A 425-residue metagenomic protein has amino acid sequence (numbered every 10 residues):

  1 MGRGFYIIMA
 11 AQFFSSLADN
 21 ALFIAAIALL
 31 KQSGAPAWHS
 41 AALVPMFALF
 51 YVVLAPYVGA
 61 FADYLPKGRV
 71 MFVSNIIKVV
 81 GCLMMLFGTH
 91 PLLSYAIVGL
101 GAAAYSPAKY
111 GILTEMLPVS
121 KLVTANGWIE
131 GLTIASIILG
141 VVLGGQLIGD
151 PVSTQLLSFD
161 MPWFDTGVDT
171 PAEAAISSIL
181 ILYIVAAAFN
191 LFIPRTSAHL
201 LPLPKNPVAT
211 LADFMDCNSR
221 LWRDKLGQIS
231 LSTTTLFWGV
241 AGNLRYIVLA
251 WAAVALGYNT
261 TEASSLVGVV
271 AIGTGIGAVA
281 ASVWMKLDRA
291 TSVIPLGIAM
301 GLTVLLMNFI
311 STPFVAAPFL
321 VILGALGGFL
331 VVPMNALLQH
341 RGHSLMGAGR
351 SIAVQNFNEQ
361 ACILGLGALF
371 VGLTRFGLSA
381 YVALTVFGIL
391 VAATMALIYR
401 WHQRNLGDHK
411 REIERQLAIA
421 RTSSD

Functional and structural regions predicted by a protein language model:
M1-Y6, I193-S232: Juxtamembrane intracellular "pre-TM" segments in multi-pass secondary transporters
G4-F23, V44-A62, P66-K78, S94-G149 (+5 more regions): Substrate-agnostic recognition of the 12-TM MFS/MFS-like secondary transporter fold
F13, L17, A21-A25, V152-S177 (+4 more regions): A single, central transmembrane helix in multi-pass transporters
I24-S33, M84-F87, L139-I179, A250 (+2 more regions): Transmembrane alpha-helix termini and helix-breaking/packing motifs in multi-pass membrane transporters
A35-A48, V254-I272, G347, A353-V354: Loop-to-transmembrane helix entry
R69-M84, T291-L306, T385-G388: Structural signature of the two symmetry-related core transmembrane helices
G111, E115, V168-A172, I176-N206 (+1 more regions): Helix-loop junctions on the cytosolic side of multi-pass membrane transporters, especially the intracellular loop
T291-V331: C-terminal transmembrane helical hairpin of 12-TM major facilitator-type secondary transporters
